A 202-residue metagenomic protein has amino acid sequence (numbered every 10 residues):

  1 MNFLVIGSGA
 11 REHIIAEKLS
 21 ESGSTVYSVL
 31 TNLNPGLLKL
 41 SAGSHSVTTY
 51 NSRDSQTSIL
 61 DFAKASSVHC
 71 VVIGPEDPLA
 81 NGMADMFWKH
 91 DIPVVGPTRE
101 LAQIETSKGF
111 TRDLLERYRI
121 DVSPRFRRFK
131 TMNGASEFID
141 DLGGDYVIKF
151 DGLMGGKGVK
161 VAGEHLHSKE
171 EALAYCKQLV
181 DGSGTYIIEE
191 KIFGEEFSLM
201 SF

Functional and structural regions predicted by a protein language model:
M1-E100: ATP-binding N-terminal substructure of ATP-dependent carboxylate-amine bond-forming enzymes
H45-S55, R127-T131, A162-H167: Short acidic-hydrophobic, aromatic-tinged amphipathic segments that line or gate anion-handling sites
F62, F138, Y175-Q178: CheY-like receiver
A63-V68, D141-L142, D181-G182: Glycine-rich phosphate-binding loop signature in dinucleotide/nucleotide-binding domains
N81-G82, G156-K157, F197: Glycine/Thr-rich phosphate-binding loops of Rossmann-like dinucleotide-binding domains
V95-G158, G163: A conserved helix-loop-beta module that forms one wall/lid of the active-site cleft in ATP-utilizing catalytic domains
D121-P124, D145-I148, A162-S198: Conserved ATP-binding module of the ATP-grasp superfamily
